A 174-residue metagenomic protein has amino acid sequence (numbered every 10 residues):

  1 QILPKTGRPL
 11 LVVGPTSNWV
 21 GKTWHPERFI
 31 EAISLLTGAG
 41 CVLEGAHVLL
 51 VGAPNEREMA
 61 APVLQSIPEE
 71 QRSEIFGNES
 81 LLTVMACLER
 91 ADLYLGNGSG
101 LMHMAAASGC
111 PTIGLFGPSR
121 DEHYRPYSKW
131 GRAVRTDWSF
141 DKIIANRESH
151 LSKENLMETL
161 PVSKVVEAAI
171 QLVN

Functional and structural regions predicted by a protein language model:
Q1, I33-G40, T136-A145: Short regulatory "switch" loops immediately downstream of catalytic or recognition motifs within protein catalytic
Q1-G21: Mid-sequence helix-capping/hinge segment at a functional interface
L10-V12, I33, A133: Short hydrophobic-acidic sequence motifs that mark active-site Asp/Glu residues
S17, P26-G117: Donor-binding and catalytic core of enzymes assembling or modifying cell-surface/extracellular glycoconjugates
K22-H25, E158: Short, conserved glycine- and acidic-residue-centered signature motifs in active-site or ligand-binding loops
L64, E74-I75, A106-V173: Nucleotide-sugar donor-binding patch of glycosyltransferase catalytic domains
